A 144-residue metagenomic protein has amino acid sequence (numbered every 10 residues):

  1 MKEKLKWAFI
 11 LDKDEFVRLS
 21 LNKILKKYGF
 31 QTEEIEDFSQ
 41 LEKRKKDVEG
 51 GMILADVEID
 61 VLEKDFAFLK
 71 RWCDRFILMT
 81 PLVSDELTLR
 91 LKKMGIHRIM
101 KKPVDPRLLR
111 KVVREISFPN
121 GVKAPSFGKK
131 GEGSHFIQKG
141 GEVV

Functional and structural regions predicted by a protein language model:
K13, M79-V83, P103: Conserved active-site segment of CheY-like receiver
E15-E33: Two-component/phosphorelay signaling modules centered on CheY-like receiver
E34-M52, D60: Acidic, metal-coordinating helix/loop segments flanking the phosphotransfer/catalytic sites of two-component signaling
Q40, L62, L82-E86: Negatively charged, flexible loop motifs adjacent to catalytic sites in prokaryotic signal transduction proteins
E42, V61-D74: Short amphipathic alpha-helix used as the core "switch/output" element in two-component signaling
T80-I99: Alpha4 helix (beta4-alpha4-beta5 surface) of REC/receiver domains from two-component response regulators
E86-L87, V104-V113: C-terminal output helix
N120-V144: CheY-like receiver
